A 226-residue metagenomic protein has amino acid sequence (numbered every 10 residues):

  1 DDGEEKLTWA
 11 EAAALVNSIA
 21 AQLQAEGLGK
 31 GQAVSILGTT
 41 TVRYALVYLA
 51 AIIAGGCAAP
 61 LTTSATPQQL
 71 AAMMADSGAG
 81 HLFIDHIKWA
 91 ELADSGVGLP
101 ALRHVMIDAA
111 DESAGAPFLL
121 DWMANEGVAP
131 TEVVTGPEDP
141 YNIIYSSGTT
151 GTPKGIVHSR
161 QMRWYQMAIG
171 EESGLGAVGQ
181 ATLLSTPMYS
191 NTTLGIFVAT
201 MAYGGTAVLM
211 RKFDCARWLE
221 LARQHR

Functional and structural regions predicted by a protein language model:
D1-T8, A114: AMP-dependent adenylate-forming
G3-E5, A20-Q68, P187: Conserved AMP-binding/adenylate-forming
K6-A10, Y141-Y165: Conserved AMP-binding A3 loop
A13-S18, P137, I156-A177, S185 (+1 more regions): Conserved structural elements of the adenylate-forming
P67-Q68, A75, S95-A114, A202-T206 (+1 more regions): Conserved adenylate-forming
H81, I87-P137: ANL superfamily adenylate-forming
E126-Y145, T152, L175-A181: Conserved pre-ATP/AMP-binding loop-to-beta segment of ANL
W164-A181, Y189-R226: Conserved AMP-binding/adenylation subdomain of ANL enzymes
